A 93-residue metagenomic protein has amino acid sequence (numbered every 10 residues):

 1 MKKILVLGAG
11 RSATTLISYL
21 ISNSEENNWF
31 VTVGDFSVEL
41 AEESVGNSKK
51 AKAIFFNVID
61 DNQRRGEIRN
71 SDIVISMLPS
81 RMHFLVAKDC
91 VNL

Functional and structural regions predicted by a protein language model:
I4-R11: Conserved N-terminal Rossmann-fold NAD(P)-binding element of oxidoreductases
S12-L16: Hydrophobic/small residue at the entry helix of a nucleotide-binding pocket
L20: Aromatic pocket-lining residues of Rossmann-like dinucleotide-binding sites
W29-T32: Conserved beta-strand positions in the Rossmann-like core of class I SAM-dependent methyltransferases
F36-L40: Helix N-cap at the beta1-alpha1 junction of Rossmann-like dinucleotide-binding domains, i.e., the first residues
E43-A51: Short, conserved SAM-binding/catalytic segment of Class I S-adenosyl-L-methionine-dependent methyltransferases
F55-I73, L78, M82: Conserved Rossmann-fold cofactor-binding substructure of NAD(P)-dependent oxidoreductases
A87-L93: Beta-strand-loop-alpha-helix segment that lines the small-molecule cofactor/substrate pocket of alpha/beta enzymes
